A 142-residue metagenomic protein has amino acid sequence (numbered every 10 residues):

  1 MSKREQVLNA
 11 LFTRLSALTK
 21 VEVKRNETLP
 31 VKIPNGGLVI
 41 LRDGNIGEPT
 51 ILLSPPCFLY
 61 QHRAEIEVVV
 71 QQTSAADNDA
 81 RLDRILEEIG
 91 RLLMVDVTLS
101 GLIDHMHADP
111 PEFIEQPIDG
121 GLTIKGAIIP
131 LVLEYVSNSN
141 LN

Functional and structural regions predicted by a protein language model:
M1-N35, G44-N142: Charged, amphipathic alpha-helical segments and their flanking helix caps
I40-L41: Generic preference for hydrophobic
